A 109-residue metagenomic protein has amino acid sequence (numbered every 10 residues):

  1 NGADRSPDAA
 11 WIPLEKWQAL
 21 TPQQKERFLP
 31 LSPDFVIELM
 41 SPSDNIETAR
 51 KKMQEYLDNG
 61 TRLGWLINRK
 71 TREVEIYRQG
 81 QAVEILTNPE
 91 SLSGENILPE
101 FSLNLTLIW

Functional and structural regions predicted by a protein language model:
N1-N59, L63-W109: C-terminal interaction segment
